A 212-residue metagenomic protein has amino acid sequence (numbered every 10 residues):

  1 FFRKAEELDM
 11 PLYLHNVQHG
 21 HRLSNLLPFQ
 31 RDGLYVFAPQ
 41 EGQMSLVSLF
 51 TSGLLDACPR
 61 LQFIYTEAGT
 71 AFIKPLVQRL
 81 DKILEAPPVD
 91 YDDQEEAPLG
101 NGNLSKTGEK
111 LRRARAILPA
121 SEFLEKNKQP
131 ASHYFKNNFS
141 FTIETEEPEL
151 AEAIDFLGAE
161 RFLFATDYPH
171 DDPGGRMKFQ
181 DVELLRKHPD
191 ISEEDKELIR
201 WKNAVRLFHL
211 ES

Functional and structural regions predicted by a protein language model:
F1-A86: Divalent metal-binding pocket/active-site signature
R3-E7, P130, A153-G158: Acidic (Asp/Glu)-rich catalytic clusters
K4, L8, Q94, K196-R200: Extended, well-ordered alpha-helical scaffold segments
L8-M10, P59-Q62, A131-F139, E160-F162: Short, well-ordered coil/turn segments that N-cap beta-strands
H15-V17, L61-L76, P88, D93-E95 (+2 more regions): Short acidic/histidine-rich active-site segments
P39, Q43, A131, S192-E193: Residue-level preference for long, well-ordered alpha-helices that form the structural scaffold of enzyme catalytic
S52, F72, I117-S121, E125 (+2 more regions): Mid-to-C-terminal alpha-helical segments outside catalytic/metal-binding sites
R60-S132: Aromatic-lined glycan-binding groove of carbohydrate-active enzymes
